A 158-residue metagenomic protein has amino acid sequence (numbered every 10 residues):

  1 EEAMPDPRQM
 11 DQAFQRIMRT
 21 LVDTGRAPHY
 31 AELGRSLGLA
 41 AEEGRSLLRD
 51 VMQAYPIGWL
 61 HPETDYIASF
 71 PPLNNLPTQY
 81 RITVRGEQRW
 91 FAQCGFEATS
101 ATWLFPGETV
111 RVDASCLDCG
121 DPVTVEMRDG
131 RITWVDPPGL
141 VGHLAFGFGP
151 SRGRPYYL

Functional and structural regions predicted by a protein language model:
E1-Q15: Short alpha-helical segments that sit at the start of domains
D6-M10, H61-R85: Short, cationic-aromatic polyanion-contact patches
Q12-R26: Short helix->loop/beta-hairpin flanking segments within DNA-binding domains
D23-S36: Short acidic, hydrophobic short linear motifs in intrinsically disordered regions
G38-Q53: Short amphipathic alpha-helical interaction segments
M52-T64: A short, conserved structural fragment
Q79, R85-C94, G107-V112, D121-L158: Long, low-complexity, charge-rich intrinsically disordered regions
S115: The −1 position to Zn-ligating cysteines in a subset of zinc-ribbon hairpins
